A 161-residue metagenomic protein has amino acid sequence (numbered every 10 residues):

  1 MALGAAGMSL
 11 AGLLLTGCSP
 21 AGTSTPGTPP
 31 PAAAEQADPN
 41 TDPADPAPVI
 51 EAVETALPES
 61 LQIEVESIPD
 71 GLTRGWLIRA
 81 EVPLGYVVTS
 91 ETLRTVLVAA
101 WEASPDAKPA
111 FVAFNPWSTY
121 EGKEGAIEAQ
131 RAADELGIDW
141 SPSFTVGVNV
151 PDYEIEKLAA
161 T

Functional and structural regions predicted by a protein language model:
M1-L3: N-terminal export leaders
A6-A11: Hydrophobic helical h-region of N-terminal Sec-dependent signal peptides in bacterial secretory/periplasmic proteins
L14-G17: C-terminal motif of bacterial Sec signal peptides marking the signal peptidase cleavage site
S19-G22: Bacterial signal peptide processing site
G27-A52: Post-signal peptide N-terminal segment of mature Sec-exported envelope proteins
A47, E51, T55, E91-A99: Solvent-exposed, polar/charged alpha-helical surfaces in well-ordered, non-transmembrane soluble domains, broadly
I50, E54-V82: Short edge beta-strands and adjacent turn/loop segments
T92-T161: Extracytosolic low-complexity repeat regions of secreted or lipid-anchored proteins
